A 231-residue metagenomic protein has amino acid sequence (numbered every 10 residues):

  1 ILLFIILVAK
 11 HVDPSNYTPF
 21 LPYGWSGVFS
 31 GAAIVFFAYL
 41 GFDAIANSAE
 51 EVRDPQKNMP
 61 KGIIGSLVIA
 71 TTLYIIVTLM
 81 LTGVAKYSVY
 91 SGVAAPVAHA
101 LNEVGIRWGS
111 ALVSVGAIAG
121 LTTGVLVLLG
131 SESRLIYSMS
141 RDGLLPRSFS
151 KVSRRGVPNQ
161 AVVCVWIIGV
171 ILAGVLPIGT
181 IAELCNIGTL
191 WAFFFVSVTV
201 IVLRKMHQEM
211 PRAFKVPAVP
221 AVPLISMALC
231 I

Functional and structural regions predicted by a protein language model:
I1, F37, I64-T71, S114 (+6 more regions): Residues within membrane-spanning alpha-helices of integral membrane proteins, especially the hydrophobic core/packing
I1-S114: Helix-loop-helix junctions that connect adjacent transmembrane segments in multi-pass membrane transporters
I5, T78-M80, I118, V170-G174 (+2 more regions): Alpha-helical transmembrane segments of multipass membrane proteins
L7-P14, E50-R53, M80-Y87, Y137-L144 (+2 more regions): Juxtamembrane transmembrane-helix termini
P22, S148-N159, F193-I231: C-terminal membrane-solvent junction of multi-pass transporters and transport-like membrane proteins
P22-V35, N102-L126, P158-I171, V175-I178 (+1 more regions): Select transmembrane alpha-helical segments in multipass membrane proteins
I34, Y39-V52, R107-R147, A182-F193: Membrane-helix boundary/coupling elements in multi-pass transport proteins
R53-K57, K61, G65-T71, R107-S110 (+2 more regions): Loop-to-transmembrane helix boundary motifs in multi-pass membrane proteins
